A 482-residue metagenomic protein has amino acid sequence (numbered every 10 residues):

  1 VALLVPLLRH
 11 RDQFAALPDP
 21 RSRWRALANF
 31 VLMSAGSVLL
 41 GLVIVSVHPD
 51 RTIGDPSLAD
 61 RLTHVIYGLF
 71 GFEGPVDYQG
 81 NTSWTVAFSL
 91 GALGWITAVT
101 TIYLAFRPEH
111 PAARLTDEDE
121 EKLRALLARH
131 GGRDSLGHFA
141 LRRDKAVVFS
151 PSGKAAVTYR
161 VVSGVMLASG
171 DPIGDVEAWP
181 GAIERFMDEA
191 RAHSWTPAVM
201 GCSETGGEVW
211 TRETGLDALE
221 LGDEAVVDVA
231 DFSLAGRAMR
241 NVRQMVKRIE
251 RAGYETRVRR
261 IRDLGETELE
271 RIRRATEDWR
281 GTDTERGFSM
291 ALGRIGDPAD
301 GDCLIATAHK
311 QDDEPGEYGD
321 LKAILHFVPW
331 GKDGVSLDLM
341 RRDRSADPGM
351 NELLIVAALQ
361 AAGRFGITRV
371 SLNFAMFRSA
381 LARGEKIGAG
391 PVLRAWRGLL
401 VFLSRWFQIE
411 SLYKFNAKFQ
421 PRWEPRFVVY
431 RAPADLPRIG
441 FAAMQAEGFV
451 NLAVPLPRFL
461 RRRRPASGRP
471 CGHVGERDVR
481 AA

Functional and structural regions predicted by a protein language model:
A2-L4, G36-V38, V86-E109: Alpha-helical membrane-embedded segments
V5-A26: Cytoplasmic membrane-interface regions of multi-pass membrane proteins
R11-Q13, S46-D55, I102-L115: Juxtamembrane/interface segments at transmembrane-helix termini
R25-S37, V65-Q79, E121-L141: Cytosolic juxtamembrane regulatory segments of multi-pass membrane proteins
N29-S57: Hydrophobic alpha-helical membrane-insertion segments
H48-T82: Membrane-interfacial helical/loop segments at transmembrane boundaries in membrane proteins
I102-L167, W195-A218, A230-Q244, R251-V392 (+3 more regions): A conserved beta-strand-loop-helix scaffold within acyl/acetyltransferase catalytic domains
